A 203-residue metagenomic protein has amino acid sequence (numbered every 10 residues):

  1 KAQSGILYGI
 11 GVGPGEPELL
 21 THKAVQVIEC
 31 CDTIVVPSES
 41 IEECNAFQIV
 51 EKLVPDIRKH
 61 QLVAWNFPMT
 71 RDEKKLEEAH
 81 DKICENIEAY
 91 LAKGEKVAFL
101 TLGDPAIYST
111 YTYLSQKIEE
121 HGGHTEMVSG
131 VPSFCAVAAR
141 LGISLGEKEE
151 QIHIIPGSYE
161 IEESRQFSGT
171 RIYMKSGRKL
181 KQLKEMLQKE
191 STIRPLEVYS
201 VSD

Functional and structural regions predicted by a protein language model:
K1-P17, H22-V25, E29-G123: Class I S-adenosyl-L-methionine
K1-Q3, Q26-V27, L91-A92, F99 (+3 more regions): Solvent-exposed alpha-helices and their adjacent loops that cap or buttress functional pockets in soluble metabolic
L7, V97, R165-D203: A contiguous loop/helix-start segment that scaffolds small-molecule binding in enzyme catalytic cores
P14-G15, E39-I41, F67, V131-S133 (+2 more regions): Short, acidic/turn-prone active-site loops that include or flank metal/cofactor- and phosphate-binding residues
P37-S38, S158, Y173-R178: Structural motif
K75-I83, R140-I143, Q166-T170: Short, surface-exposed amphipathic charged segments that create phosphate/polyanion-binding patches used for binding
A106-F167: Class I SAM-dependent methyltransferase SAM-binding "motif I" and its flanking Rossmann-like core
